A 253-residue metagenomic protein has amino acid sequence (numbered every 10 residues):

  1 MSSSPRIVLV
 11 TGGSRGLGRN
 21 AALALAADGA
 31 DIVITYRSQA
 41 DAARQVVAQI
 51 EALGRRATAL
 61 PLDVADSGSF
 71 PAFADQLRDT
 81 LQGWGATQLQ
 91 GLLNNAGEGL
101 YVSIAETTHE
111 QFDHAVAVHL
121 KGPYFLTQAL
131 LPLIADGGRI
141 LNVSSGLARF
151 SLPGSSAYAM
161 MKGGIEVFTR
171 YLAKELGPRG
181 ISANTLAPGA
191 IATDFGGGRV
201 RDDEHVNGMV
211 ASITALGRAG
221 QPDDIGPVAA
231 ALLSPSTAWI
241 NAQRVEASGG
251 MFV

Functional and structural regions predicted by a protein language model:
S14-R15: Conserved glycine-rich cofactor-binding loop
S103-I104, T108-V116, V206, V210: Substrate-binding pocket helix/loop in short-chain dehydrogenase/reductase
T127, M161, T169: Active-site helix of classical SDR
S145: Residue(s) in the substrate-gating loop at a strand-loop-helix junction that position the organic substrate next
F150, A230, N241-V253: Short C-terminal tail/terminal secondary-structure segment of NAD(P)H-dependent dehydrogenase/reductase domains
G154, P178, T185, G189-T214: A glycine/serine/threonine-rich, flexible loop-to-helix segment that serves as the NAD(P) cofactor-binding "lid"
G177, S182, I240-A242: Short, small/polar-rich loop/turn modules that mediate ligand/substrate recognition or access, typified
